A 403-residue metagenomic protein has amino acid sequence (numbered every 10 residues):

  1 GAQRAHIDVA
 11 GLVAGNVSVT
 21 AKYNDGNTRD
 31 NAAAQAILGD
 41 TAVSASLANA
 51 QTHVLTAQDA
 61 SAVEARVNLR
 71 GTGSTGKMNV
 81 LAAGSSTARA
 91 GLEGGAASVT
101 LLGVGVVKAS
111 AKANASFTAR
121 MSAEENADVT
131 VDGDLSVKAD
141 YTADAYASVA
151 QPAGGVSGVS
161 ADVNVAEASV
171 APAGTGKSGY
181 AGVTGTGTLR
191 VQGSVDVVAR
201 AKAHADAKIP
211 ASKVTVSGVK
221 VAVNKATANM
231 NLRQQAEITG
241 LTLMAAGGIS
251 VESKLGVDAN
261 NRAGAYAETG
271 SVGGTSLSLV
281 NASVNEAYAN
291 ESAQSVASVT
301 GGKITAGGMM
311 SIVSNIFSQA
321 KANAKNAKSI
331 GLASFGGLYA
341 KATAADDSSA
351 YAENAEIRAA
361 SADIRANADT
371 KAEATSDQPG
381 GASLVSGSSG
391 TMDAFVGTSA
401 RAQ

Functional and structural regions predicted by a protein language model:
G1-Q403: Low-complexity, glycine- and small/polar-enriched segments
